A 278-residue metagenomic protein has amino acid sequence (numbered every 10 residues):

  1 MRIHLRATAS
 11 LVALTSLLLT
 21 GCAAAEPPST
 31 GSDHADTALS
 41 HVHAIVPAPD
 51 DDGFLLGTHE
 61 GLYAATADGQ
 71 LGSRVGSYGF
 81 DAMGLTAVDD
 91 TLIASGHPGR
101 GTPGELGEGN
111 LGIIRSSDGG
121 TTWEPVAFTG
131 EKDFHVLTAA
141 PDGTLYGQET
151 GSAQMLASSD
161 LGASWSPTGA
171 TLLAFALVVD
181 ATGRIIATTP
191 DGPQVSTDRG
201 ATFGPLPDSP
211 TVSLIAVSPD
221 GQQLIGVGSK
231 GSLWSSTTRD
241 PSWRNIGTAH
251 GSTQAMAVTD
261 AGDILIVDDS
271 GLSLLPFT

Functional and structural regions predicted by a protein language model:
L18-G21: C-terminal motif of bacterial Sec signal peptides marking the signal peptidase cleavage site
A23-E26: Bacterial signal peptide processing site
H34-Y63, F80-G84: Beta-strand-rich domains and repeat architectures in extracellular enzymes and scaffolds, especially beta-propellers
P47-D51, A87-D90, A139-D142, V179-T182 (+2 more regions): Residue-level detector of Asp-centered blade-edge/turn motifs that repeat once per structural unit in beta-propeller
E60-V75, G79, N110-A127, L156-P167 (+4 more regions): Asp-box/BNR beta-propeller loop motif
S77-M83, T129-F134, A170-A176, D208-L214 (+1 more regions): Short coil/turn segments at the loop-to-beta-strand junctions that recur within blades of beta-propeller repeat folds
T102-N110, Q148-S152, A187-T188, G228-S229: Short, solvent-exposed loop/turn segments at conserved positions within beta-propeller repeat blades
S252-T278: Blade-level signature of beta-propeller repeat domains, shared across WD40, Kelch, NHL, RCC1 and BNR/Asp-box propellers
